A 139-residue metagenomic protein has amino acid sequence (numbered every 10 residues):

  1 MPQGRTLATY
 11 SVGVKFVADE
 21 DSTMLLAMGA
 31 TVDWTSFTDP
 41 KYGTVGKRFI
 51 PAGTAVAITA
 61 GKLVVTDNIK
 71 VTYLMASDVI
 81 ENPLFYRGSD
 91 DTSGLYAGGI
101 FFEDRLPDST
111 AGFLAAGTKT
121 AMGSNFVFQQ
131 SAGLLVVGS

Functional and structural regions predicted by a protein language model:
M1-S139: Surface-exposed, low-hydrophobicity beta-strand/loop segments enriched in small/polar/acidic residues
